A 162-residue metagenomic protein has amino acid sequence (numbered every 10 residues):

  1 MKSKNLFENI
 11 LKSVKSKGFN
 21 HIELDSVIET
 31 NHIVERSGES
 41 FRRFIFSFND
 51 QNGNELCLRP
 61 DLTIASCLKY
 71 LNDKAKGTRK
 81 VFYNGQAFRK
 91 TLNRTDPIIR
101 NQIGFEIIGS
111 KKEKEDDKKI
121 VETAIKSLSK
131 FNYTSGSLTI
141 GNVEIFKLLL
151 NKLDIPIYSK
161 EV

Functional and structural regions predicted by a protein language model:
M1-V162: TRNA-recognition modules of translation machinery and tRNA-sensing kinases, especially anticodon-binding
